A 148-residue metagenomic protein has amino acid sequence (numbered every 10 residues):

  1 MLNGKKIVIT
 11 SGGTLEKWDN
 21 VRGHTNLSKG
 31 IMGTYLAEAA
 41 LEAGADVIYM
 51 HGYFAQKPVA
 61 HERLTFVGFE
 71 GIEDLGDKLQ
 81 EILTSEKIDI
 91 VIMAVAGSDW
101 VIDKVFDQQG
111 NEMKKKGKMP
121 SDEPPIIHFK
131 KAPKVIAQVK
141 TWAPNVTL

Functional and structural regions predicted by a protein language model:
M1-L148: A cross-family phosphate/adenosyl-ligand binding-site feature
